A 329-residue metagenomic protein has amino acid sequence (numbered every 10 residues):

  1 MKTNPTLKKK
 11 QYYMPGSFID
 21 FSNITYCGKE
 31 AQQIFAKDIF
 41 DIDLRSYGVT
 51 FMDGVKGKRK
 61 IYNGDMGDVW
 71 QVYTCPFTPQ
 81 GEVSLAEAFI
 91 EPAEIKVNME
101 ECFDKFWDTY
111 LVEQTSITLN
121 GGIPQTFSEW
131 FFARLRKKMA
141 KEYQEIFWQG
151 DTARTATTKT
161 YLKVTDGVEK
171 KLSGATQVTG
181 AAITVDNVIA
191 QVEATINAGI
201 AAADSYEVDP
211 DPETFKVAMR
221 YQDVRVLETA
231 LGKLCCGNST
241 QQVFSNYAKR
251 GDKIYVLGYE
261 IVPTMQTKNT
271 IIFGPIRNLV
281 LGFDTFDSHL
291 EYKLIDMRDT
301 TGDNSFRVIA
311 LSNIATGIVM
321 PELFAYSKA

Functional and structural regions predicted by a protein language model:
M1-K58, L162-N187, A194, E228-A329: Sequence/fold signature of self-assembling virion shell proteins
C27-E113: Assembly/oligomerization interface modules of large self-assembling protein complexes
G28-A36, E145-T155, Y206-F215, T240-A248: Short glycine-rich, low-complexity/disordered patches
F103, Y221-D223, S312: Short, flexible loop/turn elements at secondary-structure junctions
V112-A198, A329: Alpha-helical scaffold segments that mediate packing/assembly in large oligomeric complexes
F132, P212-T214, S305: Extracellular structured ligand-interaction cores
N187-C236, Q241-Q242: Ordered core of a single globular domain
